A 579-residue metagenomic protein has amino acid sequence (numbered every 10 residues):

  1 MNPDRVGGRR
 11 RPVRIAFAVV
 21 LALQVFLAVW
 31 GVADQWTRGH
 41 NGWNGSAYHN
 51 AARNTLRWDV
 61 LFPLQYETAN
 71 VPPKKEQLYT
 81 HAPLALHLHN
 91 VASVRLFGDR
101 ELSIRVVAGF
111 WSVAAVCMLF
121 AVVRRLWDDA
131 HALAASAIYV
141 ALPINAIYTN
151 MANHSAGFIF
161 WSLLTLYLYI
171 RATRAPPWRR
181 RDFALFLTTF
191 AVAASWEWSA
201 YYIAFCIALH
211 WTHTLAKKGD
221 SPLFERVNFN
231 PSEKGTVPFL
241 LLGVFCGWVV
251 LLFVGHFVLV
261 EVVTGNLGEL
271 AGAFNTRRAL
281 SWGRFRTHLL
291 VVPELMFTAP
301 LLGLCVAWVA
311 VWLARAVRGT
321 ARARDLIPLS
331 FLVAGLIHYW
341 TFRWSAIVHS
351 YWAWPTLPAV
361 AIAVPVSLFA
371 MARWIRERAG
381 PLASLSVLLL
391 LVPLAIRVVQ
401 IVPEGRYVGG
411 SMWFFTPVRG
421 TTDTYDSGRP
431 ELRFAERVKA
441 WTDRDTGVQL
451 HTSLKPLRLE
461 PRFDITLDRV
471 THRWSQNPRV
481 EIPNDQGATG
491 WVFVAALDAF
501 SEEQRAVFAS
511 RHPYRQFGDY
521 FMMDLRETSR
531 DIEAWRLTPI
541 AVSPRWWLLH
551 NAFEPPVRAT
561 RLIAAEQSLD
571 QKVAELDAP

Functional and structural regions predicted by a protein language model:
P3-R5, R124-A130, L163-F183, A193: Membrane-interface transmembrane helices that cradle and orient dolichyl/undecaprenyl
R9-P12, R125, A175-R180, K218-L241 (+3 more regions): Membrane-interface helix-loop-helix junctions at transmembrane boundaries of multi-pass membrane enzymes, predominantly
Q24-V32, A200, S367, S386-D426: Transmembrane alpha-helical segments
A135-V140, F190-A194: Short helix- or helix-capping micro-motifs that position conserved polar/aromatic residues at function-defining sites
I144-G157: Short acidic/glycine- and proline-prone juxtamembrane loop motifs at membrane-interface regions of multi-pass membrane
T212, E294-R322, V364-V366, A370: Hydrophobic, aromatic-rich transmembrane alpha-helices and their immediate juxtamembrane boundary segments
H213-K217, G235-S281, E294-A307, A334-Y339 (+1 more regions): Membrane-lumen/periplasm interface segments of specific transmembrane helices in polyprenyl phosphate-linked
T424, G428-L432, E436-Q476, W491-A495: Short periplasmic/luminal acceptor-recognition loop of GT-C membrane glycosyltransferases, typified by
